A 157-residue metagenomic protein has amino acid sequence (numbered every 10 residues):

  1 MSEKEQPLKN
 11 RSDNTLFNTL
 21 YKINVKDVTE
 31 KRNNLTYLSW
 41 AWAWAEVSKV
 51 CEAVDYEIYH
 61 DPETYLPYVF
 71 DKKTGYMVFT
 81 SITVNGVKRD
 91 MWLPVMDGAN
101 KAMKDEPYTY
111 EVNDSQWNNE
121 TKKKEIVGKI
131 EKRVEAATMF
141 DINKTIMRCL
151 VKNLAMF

Functional and structural regions predicted by a protein language model:
M1-K49: N-terminal, Lys/Arg- and Ser/Thr-rich interaction peptides
A43-A45, V50-F157: Positively charged, aromatic-enriched nucleic acid-contacting surfaces
